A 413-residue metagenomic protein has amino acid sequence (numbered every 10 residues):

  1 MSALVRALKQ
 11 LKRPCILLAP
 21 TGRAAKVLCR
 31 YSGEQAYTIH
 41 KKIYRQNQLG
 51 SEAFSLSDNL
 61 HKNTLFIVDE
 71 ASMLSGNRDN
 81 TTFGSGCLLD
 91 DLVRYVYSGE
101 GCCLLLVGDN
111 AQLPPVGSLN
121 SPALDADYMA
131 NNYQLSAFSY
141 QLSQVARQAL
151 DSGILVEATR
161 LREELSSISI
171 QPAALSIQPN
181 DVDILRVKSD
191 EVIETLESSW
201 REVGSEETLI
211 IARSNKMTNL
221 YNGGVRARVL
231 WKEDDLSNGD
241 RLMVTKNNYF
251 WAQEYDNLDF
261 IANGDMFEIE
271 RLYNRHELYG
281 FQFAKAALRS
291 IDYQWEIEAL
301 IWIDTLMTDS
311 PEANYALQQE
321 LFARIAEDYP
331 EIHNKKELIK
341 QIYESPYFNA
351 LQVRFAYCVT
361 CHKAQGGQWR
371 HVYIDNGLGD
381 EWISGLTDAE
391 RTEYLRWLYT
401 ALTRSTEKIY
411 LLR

Functional and structural regions predicted by a protein language model:
M1-I168: ASCE P-loop NTPase helicase motor core
L17, L105-L106, I210, I374 (+1 more regions): Structural beta-sheet core signal
L17, S57-D58, W200, L258-I261 (+1 more regions): Replace "in large, NTP-powered and nucleic-acid-processing enzymes" with "in large, NTP-powered factors and other
P20, Q253-D256, R396-L398: Short beta-alpha junctions and helix-cap segments that line functional grooves
T21, S214, G366: Short, conserved phosphate/pyrophosphate- and ester-handling motifs at nucleotide-, phospho-/glycolipid
T64, T208, R370: Conserved acidic residues
Y97-C102, N110-L317: Conserved helicase motor core of P-loop NTPases
G280-R413: C-terminal accessory regions
